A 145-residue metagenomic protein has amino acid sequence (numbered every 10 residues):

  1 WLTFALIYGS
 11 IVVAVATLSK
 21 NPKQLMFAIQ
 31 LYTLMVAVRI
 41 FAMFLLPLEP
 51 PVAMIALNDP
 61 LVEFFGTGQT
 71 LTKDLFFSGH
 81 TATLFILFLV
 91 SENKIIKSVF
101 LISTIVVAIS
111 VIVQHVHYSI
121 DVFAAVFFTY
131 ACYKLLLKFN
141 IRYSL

Functional and structural regions predicted by a protein language model:
W1, F77, Y118-D121: Hydrophobic transmembrane-helix microenvironments that flank and shape a buried ionizable site
W1-I11: Interfacial helix-start motif at the membrane-water boundary
G9-V15, I105: Hydrophobic core of alpha-helical transmembrane segments in multi-pass integral membrane proteins
S10, L45, A53, I86 (+2 more regions): Generic hydrophobic alpha-helical membrane-span motif
S19-K97, T104, A108, Y143-L145: Membrane-interface loops
T83-L84, H117-L137: Alpha-helical transmembrane segments that form the membrane-embedded catalytic/substrate-binding core of multi-pass
A108-V116: Membrane-helix boundary connector in multi-pass membrane proteins
L135-L145: Membrane-interface capping segments at transmembrane-helix boundaries
